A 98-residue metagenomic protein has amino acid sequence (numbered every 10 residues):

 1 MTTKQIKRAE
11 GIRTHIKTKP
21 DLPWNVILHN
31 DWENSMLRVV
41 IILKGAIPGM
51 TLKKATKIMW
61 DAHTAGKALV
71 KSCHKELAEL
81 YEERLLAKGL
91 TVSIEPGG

Functional and structural regions predicted by a protein language model:
M1-G98: Terminal domain-initiation and capping elements
